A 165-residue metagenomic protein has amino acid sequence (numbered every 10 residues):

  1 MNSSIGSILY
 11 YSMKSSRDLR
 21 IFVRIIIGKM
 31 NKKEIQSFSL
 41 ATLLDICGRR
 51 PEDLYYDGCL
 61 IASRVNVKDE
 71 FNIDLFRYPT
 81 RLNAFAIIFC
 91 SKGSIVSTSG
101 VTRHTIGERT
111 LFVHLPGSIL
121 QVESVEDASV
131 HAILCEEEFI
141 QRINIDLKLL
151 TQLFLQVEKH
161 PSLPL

Functional and structural regions predicted by a protein language model:
N2-I95, H104: Generic protein-terminus/edge-of-domain signal
I61-S162: N-terminal regulatory/effector-sensing and dimerization cores that precede helix-turn-helix DNA-binding domains
